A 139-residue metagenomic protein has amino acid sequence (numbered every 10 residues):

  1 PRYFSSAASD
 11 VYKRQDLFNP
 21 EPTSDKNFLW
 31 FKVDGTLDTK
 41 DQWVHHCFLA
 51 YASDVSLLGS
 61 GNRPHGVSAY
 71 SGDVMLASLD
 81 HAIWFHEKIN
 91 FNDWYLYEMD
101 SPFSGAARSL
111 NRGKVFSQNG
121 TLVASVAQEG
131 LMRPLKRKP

Functional and structural regions predicted by a protein language model:
P1-A8, Y12: Single conserved hydrophobic/aromatic residue that forms the stacking wall/gate of nucleotide- or nucleobase-binding
D25-F28: Sensory/regulatory domains in signal-transduction proteins
V33-L37, V44-S78, F116-Q118: Active-site helix/loop of acyl-thioester processing domains in fatty-acid/polyketide metabolism, spanning hotdog-fold
S60-L96, S125-A127: Hydrophobic beta-strand-centered segment that forms part of the acyl-chain substrate-binding groove
I83-N119: Hydrophobic beta-sheet segments that form the core/acyl-binding groove of ACP/CoA-dependent acyl-chain-processing
F103, G130-M132: A short acidic/small-residue loop/turn micro-motif
M132-P139: A short, polar/charged loop-to-alpha-helix boundary motif
